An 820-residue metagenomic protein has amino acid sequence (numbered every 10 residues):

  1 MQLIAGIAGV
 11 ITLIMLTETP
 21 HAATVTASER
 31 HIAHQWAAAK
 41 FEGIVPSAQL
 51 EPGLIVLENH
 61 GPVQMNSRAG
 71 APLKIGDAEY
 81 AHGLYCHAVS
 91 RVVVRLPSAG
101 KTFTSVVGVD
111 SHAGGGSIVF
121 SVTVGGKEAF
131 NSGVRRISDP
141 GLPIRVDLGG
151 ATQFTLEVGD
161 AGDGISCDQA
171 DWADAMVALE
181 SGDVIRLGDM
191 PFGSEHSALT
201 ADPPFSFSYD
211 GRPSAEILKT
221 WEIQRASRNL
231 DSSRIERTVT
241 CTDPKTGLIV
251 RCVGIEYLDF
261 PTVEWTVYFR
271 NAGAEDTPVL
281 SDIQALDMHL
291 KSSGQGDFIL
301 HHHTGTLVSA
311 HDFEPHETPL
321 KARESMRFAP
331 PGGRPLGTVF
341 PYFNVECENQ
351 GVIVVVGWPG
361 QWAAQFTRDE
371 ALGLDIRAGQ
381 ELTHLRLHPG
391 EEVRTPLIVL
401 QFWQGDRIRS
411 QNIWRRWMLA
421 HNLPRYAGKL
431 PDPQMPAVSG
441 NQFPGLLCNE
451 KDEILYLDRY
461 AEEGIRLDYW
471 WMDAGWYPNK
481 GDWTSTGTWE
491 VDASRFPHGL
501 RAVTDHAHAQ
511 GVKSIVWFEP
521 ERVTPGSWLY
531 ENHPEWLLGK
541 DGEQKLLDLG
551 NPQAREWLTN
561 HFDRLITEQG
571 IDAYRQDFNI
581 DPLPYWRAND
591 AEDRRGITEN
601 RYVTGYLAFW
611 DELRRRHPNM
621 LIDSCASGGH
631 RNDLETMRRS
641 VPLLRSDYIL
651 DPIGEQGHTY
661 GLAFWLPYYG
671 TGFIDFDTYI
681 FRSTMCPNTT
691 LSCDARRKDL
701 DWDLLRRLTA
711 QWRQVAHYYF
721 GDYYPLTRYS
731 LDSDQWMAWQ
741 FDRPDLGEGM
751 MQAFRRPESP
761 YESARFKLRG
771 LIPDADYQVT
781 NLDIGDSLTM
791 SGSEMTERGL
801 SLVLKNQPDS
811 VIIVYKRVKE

Functional and structural regions predicted by a protein language model:
A23-S197: Gly-Asp-aromatic-enriched flexible segments
H196-L372, E381-T383, D776-S787: Polysaccharide-binding surfaces and accessory modules of carbohydrate-active proteins
L385-Q404, D809-K816: Short Pro-Gly-centered flexible turn/kink motifs
R409-Y469, D473, Y477-P478: An acidic-aromatic substrate-binding cleft motif
G428-P433, D473-V503, S527-Q553, I580-L607 (+1 more regions): Aromatic- and acidic-residue-enriched carbohydrate-binding clefts of CAZyme catalytic domains
M435, P444-N449, K513-R564, E568: Active-site-adjacent "subsite" loops/lids of carbohydrate-active enzymes
Y606-D786, L804, V811: Active-site-proximal substrate-binding groove within the catalytic cores of carbohydrate-active enzymes
M790-E820: C-terminal beta-strand-rich structural cap/linker in extracellular carbohydrate-active enzymes
